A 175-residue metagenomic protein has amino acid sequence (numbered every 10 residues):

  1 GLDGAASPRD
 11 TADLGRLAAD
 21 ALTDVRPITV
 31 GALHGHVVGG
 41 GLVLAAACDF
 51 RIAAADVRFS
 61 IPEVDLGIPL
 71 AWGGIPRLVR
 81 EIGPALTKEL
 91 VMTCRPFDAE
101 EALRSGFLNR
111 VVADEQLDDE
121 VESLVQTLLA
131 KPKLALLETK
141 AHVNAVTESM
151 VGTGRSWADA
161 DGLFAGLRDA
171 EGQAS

Functional and structural regions predicted by a protein language model:
G1-A21, V37, G67, M150: Glycine- (often His-adjacent) and acidic-residue-rich active-site loop that binds/positions the CoA thioester
A18-L66, P96: Glycine-rich beta-to-alpha active-site loop
D20, L42-V43, P76, K88 (+1 more regions): Alpha-helical segments flanking ligand/cofactor-binding loops in enzyme cores
I28, A45, L78, A102 (+1 more regions): Terminal peptide-recognition signature
F50, E89, T93-R95, E101 (+2 more regions): Well-ordered beta-strand positions
I52-V57, L108-W157: C-terminal long alpha-helix characteristic of the crotonase
I75-A85: Hydrophobic, secondary-structure "cap" segments at the distal end of domains
W157-E171: Intrinsically disordered, low-complexity segments enriched in small/flexible residues
